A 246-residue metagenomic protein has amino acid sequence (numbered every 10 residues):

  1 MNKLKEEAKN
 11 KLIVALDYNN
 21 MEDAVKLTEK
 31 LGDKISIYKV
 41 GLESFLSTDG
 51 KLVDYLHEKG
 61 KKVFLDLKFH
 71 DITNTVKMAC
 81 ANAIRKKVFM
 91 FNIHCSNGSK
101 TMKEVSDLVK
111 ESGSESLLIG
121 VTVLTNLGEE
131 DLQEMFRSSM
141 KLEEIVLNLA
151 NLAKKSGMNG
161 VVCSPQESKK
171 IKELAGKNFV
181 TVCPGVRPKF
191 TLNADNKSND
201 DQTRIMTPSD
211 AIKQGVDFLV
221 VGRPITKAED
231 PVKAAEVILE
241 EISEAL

Functional and structural regions predicted by a protein language model:
M1-V25, S168-K169, E173-G176, S198 (+2 more regions): N-terminal amphipathic alpha-helix/helix-capping segment at the start of soluble metabolic enzymes
E6-L12, T75-G160, S164-E167, L174-N178 (+2 more regions): Conserved anion-binding
V14, Y38, K68, F91 (+5 more regions): Conserved, mostly hydrophobic/aromatic
L16-K34, K39-H57, T73-T75, N151 (+2 more regions): Conserved alpha/beta-domain cores
L27, N74-A83, K169-I171, T191-D217 (+1 more regions): Catalytic cores of alpha/beta
D33, K59, K86, S156 (+1 more regions): Structural motif
S36-K39, F64, F89-N92, I119 (+2 more regions): Conserved beta-strand positions in the central sheet of alpha/beta enzyme cores
M102-L108, I212, I225-L246: C-terminal helical cap(s) of enzyme catalytic domains, especially alpha/beta-barrels
